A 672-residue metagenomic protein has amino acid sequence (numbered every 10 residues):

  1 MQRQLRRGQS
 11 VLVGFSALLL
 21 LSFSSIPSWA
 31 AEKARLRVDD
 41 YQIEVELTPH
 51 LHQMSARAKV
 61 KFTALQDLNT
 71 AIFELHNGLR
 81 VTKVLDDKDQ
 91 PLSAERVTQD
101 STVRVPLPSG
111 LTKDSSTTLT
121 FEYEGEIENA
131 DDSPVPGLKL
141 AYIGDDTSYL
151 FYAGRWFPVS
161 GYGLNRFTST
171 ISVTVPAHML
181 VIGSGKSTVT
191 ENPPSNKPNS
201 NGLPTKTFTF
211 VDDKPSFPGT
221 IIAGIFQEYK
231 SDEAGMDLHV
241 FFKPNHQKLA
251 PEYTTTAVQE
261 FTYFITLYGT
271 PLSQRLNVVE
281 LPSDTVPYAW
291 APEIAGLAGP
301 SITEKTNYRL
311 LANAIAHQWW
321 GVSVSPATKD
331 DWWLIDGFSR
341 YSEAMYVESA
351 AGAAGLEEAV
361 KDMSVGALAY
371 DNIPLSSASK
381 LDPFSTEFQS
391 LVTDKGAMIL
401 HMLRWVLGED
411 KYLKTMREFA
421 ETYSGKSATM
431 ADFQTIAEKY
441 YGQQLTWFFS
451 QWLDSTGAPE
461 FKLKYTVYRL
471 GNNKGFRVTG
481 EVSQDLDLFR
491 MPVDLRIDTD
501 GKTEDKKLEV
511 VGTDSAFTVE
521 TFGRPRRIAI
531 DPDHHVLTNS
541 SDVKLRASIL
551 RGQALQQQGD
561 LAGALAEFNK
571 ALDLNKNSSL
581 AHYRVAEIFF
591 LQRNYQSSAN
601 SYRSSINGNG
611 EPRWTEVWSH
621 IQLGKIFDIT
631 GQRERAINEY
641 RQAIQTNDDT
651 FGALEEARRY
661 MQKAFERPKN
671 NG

Functional and structural regions predicted by a protein language model:
S16-R57, T63, T82, K139-I143 (+4 more regions): N-terminal, polar/Ser/Thr-rich
Q66, D382, Q389-V478: Amphipathic alpha-helical substructures
G78-K139, S195-L203, T207, G512-R524: A surface-exposed beta-strand-loop module
V81-L85, I182, L445-T446, P459-I530: Beta-strand-rich binding/interaction modules
T120, A141-I143, I171, K206-T209 (+5 more regions): Juxtacatalytic substrate-recognition/specificity segment
E122-F226: Extended, low-hydrophobicity, Ser/Thr/Pro/Gly-biased non-transmembrane segments
D213, P287, D330-W332, D336-M402 (+4 more regions): Acidic/His/Gly-enriched intrinsically disordered linker/tail segments that often contain short helix/coil "MoRF-like"
